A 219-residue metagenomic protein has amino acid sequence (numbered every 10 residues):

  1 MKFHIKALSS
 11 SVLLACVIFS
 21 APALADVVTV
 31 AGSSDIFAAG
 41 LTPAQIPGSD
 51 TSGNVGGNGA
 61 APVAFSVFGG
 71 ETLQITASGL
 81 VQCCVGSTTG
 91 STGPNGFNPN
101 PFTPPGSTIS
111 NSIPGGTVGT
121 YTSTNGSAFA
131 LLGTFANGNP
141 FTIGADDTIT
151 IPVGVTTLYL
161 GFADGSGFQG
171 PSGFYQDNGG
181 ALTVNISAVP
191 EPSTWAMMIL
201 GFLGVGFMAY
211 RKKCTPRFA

Functional and structural regions predicted by a protein language model:
M1-I5, F218-A219: N-terminal secretory signal peptides that target proteins for export/translocation
F3-V27, N185-G204: Short, threonine-centered small-residue motifs that mark membrane-proximal processing/anchoring sites and TM-junction
V17, C84-V85, T215: Secreted/luminal cysteine- and crosslink-motif detector
D26-A188: Gly-Asp-aromatic-enriched flexible segments
T134, M197, F207: Charged/polar, solvent-exposed surface patches and flexible loops
D164-G165, F202, K212: Short, glycine/serine-rich, charged loops/turns that create anion-binding and catalytic segments at active sites
G206-A219: C-terminal membrane-anchoring or membrane-association module
